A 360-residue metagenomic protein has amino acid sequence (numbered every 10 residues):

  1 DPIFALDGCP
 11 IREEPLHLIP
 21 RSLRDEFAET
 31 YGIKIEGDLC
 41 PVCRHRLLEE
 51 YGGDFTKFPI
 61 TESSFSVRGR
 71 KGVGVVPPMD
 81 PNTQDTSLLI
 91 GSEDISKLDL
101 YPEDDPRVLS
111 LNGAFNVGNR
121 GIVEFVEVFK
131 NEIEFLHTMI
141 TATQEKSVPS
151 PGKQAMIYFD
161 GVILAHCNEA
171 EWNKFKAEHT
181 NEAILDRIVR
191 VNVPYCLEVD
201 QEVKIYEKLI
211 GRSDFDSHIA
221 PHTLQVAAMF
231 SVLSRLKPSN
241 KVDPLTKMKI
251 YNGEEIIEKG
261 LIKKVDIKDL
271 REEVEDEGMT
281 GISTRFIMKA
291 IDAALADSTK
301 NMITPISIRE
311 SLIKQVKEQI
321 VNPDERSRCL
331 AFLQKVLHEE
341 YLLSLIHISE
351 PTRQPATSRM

Functional and structural regions predicted by a protein language model:
D1-S349, R353, R359: Conserved ASCE/P-loop NTPase catalytic core
